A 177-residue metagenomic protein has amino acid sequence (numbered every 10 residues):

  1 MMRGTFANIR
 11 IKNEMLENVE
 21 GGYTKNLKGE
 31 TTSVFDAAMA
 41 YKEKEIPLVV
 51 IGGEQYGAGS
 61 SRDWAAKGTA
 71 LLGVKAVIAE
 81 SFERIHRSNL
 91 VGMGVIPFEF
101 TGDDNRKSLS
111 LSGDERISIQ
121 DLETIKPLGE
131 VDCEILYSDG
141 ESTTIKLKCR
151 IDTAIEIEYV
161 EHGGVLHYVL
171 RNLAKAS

Functional and structural regions predicted by a protein language model:
M1-S177: Fe-S-dependent hydro-lyases/dehydratases of central metabolism
